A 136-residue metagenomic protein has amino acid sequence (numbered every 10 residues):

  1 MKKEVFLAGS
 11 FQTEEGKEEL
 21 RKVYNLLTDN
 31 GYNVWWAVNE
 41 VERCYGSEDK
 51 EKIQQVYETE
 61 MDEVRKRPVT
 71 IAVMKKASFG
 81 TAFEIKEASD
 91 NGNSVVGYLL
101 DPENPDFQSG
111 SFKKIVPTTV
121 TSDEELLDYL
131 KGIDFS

Functional and structural regions predicted by a protein language model:
M1-S136: Conserved catalytic or regulatory cores that recognize and/or transform ribose-phosphate-containing ligands
